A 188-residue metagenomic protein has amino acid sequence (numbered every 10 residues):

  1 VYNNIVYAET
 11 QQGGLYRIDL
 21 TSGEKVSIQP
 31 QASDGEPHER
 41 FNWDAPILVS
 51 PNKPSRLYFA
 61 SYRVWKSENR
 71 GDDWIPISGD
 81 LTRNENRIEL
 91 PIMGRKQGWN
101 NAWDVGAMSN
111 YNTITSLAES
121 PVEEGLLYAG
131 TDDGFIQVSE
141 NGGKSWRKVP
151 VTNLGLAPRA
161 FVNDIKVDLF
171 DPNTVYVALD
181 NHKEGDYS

Functional and structural regions predicted by a protein language model:
V1-S188: Beta-propeller blade termini and top-face loops
